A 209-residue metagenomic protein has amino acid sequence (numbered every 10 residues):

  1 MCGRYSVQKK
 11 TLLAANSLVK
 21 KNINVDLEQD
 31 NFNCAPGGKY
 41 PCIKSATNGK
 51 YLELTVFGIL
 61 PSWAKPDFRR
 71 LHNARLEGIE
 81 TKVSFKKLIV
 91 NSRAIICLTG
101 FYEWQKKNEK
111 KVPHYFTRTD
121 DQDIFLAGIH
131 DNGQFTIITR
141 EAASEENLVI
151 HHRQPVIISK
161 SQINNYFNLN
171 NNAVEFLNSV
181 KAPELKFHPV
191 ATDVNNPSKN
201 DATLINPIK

Functional and structural regions predicted by a protein language model:
M1-K209: Short linear sequence motif anchored by a di-proline
